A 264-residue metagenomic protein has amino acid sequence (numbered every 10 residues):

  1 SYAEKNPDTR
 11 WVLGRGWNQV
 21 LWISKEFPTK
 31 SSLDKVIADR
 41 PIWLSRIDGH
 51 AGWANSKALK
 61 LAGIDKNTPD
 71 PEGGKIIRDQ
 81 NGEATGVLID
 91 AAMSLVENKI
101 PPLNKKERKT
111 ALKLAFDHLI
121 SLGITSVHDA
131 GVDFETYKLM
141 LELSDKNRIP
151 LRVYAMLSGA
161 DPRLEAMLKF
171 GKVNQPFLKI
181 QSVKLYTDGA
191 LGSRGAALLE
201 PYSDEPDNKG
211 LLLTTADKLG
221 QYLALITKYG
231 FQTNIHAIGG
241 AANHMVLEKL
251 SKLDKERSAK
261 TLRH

Functional and structural regions predicted by a protein language model:
S1-A166, L185-A242, K255-L262: Divalent metal-binding segments
H244-L250: Functional transmembrane alpha-helices
